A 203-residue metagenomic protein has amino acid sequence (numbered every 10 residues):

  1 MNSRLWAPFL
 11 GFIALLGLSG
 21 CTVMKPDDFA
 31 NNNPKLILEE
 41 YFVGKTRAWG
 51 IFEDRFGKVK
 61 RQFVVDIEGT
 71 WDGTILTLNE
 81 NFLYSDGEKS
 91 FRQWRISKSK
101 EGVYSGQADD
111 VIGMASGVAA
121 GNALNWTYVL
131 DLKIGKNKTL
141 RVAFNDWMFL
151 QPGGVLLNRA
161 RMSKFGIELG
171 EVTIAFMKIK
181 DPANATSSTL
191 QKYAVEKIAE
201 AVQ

Functional and structural regions predicted by a protein language model:
M1-F9: Bacterial N-terminal signal peptides that target proteins for export
G17-G20: C-terminal motif of bacterial Sec signal peptides marking the signal peptidase cleavage site
T22-M24: Bacterial signal peptide processing site
F29-K45: N-terminal helix-cap/turn-to-beta initiation motif at the start of protein domains
F42, V65, V142-F144: Hydrophobic core residues within well-ordered beta-strands of beta-rich domains
W49, D54-K133: Central antiparallel beta-sheet cores of small beta-barrel/beta-sandwich binding domains
L130-F144: An anionic, turn-rich surface loop/hairpin at beta-sheet edges that serves as a generic interaction/coordination patch
N145-Q203: Glycine-rich, aromatic-bearing surface loops/beta-hairpins
